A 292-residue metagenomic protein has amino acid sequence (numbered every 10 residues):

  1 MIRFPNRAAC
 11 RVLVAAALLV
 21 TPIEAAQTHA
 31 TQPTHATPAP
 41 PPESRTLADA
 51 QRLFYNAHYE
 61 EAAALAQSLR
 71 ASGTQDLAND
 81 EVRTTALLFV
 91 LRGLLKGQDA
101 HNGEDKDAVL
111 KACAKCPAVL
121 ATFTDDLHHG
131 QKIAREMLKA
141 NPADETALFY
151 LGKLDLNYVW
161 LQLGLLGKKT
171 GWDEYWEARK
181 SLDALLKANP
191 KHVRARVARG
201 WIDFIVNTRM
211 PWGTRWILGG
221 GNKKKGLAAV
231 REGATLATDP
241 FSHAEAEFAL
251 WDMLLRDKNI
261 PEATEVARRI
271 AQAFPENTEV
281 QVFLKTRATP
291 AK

Functional and structural regions predicted by a protein language model:
I2-L13: Bacterial N-terminal signal peptides that target proteins for export
R11-P22: Bacterial N-terminal signal peptides
A25-A39, A291-K292: Compositionally biased, proline/threonine/alanine/serine-rich low-complexity intrinsically disordered stretches
P41-R45, L53-A66, A86-A143, Y150-K191 (+2 more regions): Short coil/linker segments at helix-helix boundaries
S68-T74, I217-G220, T235-D239, R268-E276: Solenoid-like repeat scaffolds
Q75-E81, L138, E145-T146, V193-R194 (+2 more regions): Boundary/linker segments of alpha-helical solenoid repeat arrays
D76, K168-G171, I260: Alpha-helix initiation and capping sites
L254-K292: A cross-kingdom marker for long, charged
